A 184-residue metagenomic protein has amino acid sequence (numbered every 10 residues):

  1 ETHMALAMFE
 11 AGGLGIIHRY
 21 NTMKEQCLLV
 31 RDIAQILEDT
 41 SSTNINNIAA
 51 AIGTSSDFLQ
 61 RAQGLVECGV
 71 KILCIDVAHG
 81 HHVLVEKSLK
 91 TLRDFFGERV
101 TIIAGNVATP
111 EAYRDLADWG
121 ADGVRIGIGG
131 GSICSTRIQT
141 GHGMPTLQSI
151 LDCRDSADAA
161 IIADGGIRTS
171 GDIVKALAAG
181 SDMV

Functional and structural regions predicted by a protein language model:
T2-D164, R168-M183: Alpha/beta enzyme core
